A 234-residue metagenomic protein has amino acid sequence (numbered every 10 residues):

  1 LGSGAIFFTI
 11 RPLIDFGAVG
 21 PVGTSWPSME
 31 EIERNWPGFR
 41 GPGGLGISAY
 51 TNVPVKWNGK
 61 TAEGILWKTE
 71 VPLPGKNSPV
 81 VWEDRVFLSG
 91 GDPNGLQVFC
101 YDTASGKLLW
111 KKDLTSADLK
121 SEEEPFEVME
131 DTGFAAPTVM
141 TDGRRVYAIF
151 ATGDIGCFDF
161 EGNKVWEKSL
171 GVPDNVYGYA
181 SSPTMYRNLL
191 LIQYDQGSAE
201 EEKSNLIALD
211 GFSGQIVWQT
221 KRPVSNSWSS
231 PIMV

Functional and structural regions predicted by a protein language model:
L1-V234: Noncatalytic, solvent-exposed loop/strand surfaces of beta-propeller-type extracellular/periplasmic domains
